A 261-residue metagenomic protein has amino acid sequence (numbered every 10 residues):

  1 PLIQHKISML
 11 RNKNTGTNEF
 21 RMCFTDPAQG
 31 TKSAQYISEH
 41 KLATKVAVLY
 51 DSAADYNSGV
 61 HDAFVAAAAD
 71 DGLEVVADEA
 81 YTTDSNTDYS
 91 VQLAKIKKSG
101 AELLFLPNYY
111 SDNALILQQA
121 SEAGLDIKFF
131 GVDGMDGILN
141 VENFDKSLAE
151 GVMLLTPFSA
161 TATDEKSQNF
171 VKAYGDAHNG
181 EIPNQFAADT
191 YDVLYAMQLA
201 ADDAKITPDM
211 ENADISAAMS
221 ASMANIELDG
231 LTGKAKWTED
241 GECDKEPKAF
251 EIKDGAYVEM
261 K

Functional and structural regions predicted by a protein language model:
P1-E79, K128-M153: Extracytoplasmic ligand/sensor domains, especially the bilobed periplasmic-binding protein
P1-L2, K45-Y50, G100-Y110, I116 (+2 more regions): Periplasmic-binding protein-like
G16, L117-Y191, A204, E251 (+1 more regions): Extracellular/periplasmic periplasmic-binding protein-like sensory domains
G30-K32, Y81-K95, D164-Q168: Structural motif
Q35-L42, V65-L73, A94-A101, Q118-L125 (+4 more regions): Sec-exported extracytoplasmic/periplasmic mature domains
L49-G59, N108-Y109, S159-A160, P183-D189 (+1 more regions): Extracytoplasmic "Venus flytrap"
D88-V91, A101-A123, A196, F250: Hydrophobic alpha-helical
D176-A187, Q198-A256: Segments of small-molecule ligand-sensing domains
